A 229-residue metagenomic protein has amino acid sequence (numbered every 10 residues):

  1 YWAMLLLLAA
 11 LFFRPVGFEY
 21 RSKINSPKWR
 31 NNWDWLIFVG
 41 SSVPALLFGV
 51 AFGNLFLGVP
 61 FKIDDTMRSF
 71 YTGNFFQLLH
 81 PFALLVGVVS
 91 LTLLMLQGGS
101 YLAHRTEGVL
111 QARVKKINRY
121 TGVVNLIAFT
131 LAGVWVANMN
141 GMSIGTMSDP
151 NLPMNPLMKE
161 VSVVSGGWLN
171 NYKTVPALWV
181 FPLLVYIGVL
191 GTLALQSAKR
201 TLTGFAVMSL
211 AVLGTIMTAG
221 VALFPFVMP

Functional and structural regions predicted by a protein language model:
Y1-Y20: Membrane helical hairpin/interfacial module
L8, N31, S209: Short acidic-hydrophobic sequence patches enriched in Asp/Glu that either
V16-S22, L190, A222-P229: Transmembrane alpha-helical segments of integral membrane proteins
K23-G204, T218: Long, contiguous internal "core" modules enriched in hydrophobic/ aromatic residues
T201-P229: C-terminal hydrophobic structural anchor segments that stabilize assembly/packing rather than catalytic chemistry
